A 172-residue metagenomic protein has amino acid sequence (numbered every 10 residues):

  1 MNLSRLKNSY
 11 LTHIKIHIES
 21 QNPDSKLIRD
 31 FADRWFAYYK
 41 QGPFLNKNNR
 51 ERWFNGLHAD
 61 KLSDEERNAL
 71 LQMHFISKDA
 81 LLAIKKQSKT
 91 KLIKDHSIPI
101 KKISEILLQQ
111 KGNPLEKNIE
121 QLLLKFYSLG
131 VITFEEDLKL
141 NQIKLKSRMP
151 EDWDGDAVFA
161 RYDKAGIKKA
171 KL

Functional and structural regions predicted by a protein language model:
M1-S88, I143-M149, A157-A170: Nuclease and nuclease-like effector domains acting on nucleic acids or nucleotide cofactors
E19, E51, E65-E66, D95 (+5 more regions): Glutamate identity and glutamate-enriched acidic tracts
P23, F44, N48-N49, E105-N113 (+1 more regions): Generic detector of ordered, mature protein regions
L27, I93-K94, G130-F134, K169-L172: A structural signal for short, well-ordered beta-strand segments and their strand-loop junctions that often border
I76, I100-I103, E135, K139: Amphipathic alpha-helical interaction surfaces
K85-L122: Histidine-centered nuclease catalytic patch
G112-Y127, P150-D152, Y162: Short linker/helix segments within small regulatory modules
L123-M149: Short Cys/His-centered divalent metal-binding micro-motifs
